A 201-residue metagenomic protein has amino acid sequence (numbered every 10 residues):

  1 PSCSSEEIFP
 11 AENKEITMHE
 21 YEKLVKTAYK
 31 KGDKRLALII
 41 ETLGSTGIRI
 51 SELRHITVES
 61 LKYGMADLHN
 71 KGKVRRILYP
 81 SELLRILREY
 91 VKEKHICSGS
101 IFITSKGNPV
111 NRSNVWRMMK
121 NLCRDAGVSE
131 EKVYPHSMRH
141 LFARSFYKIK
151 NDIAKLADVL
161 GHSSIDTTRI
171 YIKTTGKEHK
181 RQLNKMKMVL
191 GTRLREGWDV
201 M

Functional and structural regions predicted by a protein language model:
P1-E12, V25-K30, M65, E93 (+1 more regions): N-terminal core-binding DNA-recognition domain of tyrosine recombinases/integrases
P1-K23, G72, I103-N108: Flexible interdomain linker/hinge and immediately adjacent N-terminus of the catalytic tyrosine-recombinase domain
E15, K71-G72, L160, I165-K185: Catalytic-site neighborhood detector that most strongly recognizes the C-terminal catalytic loop/helix of tyrosine
I16-T46, I50: Basic, Lys/Arg- and aromatic-enriched nucleic-acid-binding interface segment
E41, S45, R139-S163, I170: C-terminal catalytic core of tyrosine-transesterase DNA break-rejoin enzymes
L43-Y63: Short, charged phosphate-coordinating catalytic segments
N70-E89, G99-K120: C-terminal catalytic core of Y-nucleophile DNA break-rejoin enzymes
K187-M201: C-terminal secondary-structure termini that scaffold catalytic or DNA-interacting sites
